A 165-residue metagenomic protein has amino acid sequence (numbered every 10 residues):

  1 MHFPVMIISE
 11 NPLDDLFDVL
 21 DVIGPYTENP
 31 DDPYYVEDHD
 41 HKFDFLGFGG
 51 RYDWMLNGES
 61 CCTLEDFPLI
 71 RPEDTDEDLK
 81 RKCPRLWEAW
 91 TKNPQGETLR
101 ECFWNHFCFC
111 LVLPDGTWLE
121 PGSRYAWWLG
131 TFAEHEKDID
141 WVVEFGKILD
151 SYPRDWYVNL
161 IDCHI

Functional and structural regions predicted by a protein language model:
M1-K147, S151: Acidic (Asp/Glu-rich) sequence patches and key acidic residues that form negatively charged surfaces used
R154-I165: C-terminal or internal capping secondary-structure element at the end of a domain, subdomain, or sheet
